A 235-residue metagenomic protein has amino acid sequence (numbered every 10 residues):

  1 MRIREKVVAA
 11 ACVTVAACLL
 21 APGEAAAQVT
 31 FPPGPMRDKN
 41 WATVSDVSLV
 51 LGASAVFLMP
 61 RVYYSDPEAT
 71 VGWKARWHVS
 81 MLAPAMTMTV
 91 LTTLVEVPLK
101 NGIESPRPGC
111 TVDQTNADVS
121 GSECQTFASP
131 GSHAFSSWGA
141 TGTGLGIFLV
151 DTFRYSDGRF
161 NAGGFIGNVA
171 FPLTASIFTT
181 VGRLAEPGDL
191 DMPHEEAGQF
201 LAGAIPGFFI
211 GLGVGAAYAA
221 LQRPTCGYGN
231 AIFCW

Functional and structural regions predicted by a protein language model:
R4, C12, C18, G23-G72 (+1 more regions): N-terminal transmembrane-helix/juxtamembrane module of multi-pass inner/ER membrane proteins
M36-S48, A75-V79, F160-V169, E195-L201: Membrane-penetrating hydrophobic segments
S45-G52, A85, T89, N168-A175: Hydrophobic alpha-helical transmembrane segments of polytopic
G52-V56, T89, T93, S176-T179 (+1 more regions): Helical transmembrane-bundle signal
Y64-T92, G158-F165: Interfacial segments of alpha-helical transmembrane regions
L82-G102, G139-A140, L201, I205 (+2 more regions): Hydrophobic, lipid-facing residues on alpha-helical transmembrane segments of integral membrane proteins
V112-W235: Membrane-embedded catalytic cores of phosphoryl/pyrophosphoryl-handling enzymes
